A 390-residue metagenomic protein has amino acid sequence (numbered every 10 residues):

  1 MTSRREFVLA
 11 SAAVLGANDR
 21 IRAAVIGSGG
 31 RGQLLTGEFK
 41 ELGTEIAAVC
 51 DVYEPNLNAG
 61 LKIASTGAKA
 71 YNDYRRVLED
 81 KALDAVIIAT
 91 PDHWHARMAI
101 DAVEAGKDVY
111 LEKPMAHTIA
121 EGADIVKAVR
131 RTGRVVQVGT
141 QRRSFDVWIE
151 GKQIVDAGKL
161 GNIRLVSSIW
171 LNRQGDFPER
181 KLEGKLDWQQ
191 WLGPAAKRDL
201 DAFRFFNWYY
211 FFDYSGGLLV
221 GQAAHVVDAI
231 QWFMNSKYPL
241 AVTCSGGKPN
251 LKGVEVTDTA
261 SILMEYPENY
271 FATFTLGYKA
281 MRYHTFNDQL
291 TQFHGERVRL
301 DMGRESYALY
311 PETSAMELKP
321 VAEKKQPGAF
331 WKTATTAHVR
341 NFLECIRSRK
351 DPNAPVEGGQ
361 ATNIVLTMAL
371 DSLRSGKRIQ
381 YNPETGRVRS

Functional and structural regions predicted by a protein language model:
M1-S11: N-terminal secretory signal peptides and thylakoid transit peptides that target proteins across membranes
R31: Hydrophobic/small residue at the entry helix of a nucleotide-binding pocket
T44-K62: NAD(P)-binding Rossmann-fold cofactor-contacting core
G60-T66, A128-V129: Short, conserved SAM-binding/catalytic segment of Class I S-adenosyl-L-methionine-dependent methyltransferases
A68-D73: Conserved SAM-binding strand-loop segment of SAM-dependent methyltransferases
V86-I87: N-terminal Rossmann-like NAD(P) cofactor-binding module of classical short-chain dehydrogenase/reductase
P91-D92, A96-S144, G158, G376: Beta-strand-loop-alpha-helix segment that lines the small-molecule cofactor/substrate pocket of alpha/beta enzymes
E150, N162, S167-S168, G175-Y209 (+5 more regions): Contiguous beta-strand/loop segments that form the cofactor/metal-binding neighborhood of enzyme cores
